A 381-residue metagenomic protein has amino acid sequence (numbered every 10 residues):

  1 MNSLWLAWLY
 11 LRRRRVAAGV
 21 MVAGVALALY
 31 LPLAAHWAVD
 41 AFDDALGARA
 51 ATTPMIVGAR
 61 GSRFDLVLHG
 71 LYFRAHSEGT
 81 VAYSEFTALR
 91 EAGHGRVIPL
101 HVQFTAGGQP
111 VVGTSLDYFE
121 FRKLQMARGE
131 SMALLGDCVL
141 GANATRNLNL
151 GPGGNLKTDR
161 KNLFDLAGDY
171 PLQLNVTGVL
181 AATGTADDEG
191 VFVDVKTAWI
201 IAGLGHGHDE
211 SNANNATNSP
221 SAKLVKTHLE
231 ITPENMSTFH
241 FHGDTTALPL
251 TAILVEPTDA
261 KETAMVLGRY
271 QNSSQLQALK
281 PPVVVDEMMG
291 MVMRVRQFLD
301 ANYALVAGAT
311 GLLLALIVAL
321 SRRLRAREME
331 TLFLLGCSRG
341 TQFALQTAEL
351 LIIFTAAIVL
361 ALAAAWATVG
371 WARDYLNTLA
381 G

Functional and structural regions predicted by a protein language model:
M1-L33, S338-R339, T347-L350: N-terminal Sec/SRP start-transfer signal
M1-R13, D43, G47, P54 (+3 more regions): Feature of multi-pass inner-membrane transport and sensor proteins that recognizes transmembrane helices together
R14, L313-I352: Interfacial "coupling" helices/loops that link adjacent transmembrane helices in transporter permeases
V20-L31, R296-L316, I353-A361: Alpha-helical transmembrane segments of integral membrane proteins
P32-P110, D117-E120, L134, H242 (+1 more regions): Hydrophobic, regular-secondary-structure patches
T105-S115, Q125-H228: Hydrophobic secondary-structure segments that place a key small or acidic residue at a functional site
Y170-P171, V179-R296: Mechanotransmission and gating elements of multispan inner-membrane complexes involved in transport and envelope
A356-G381: Short helix-loop junctions at transmembrane helix boundaries
